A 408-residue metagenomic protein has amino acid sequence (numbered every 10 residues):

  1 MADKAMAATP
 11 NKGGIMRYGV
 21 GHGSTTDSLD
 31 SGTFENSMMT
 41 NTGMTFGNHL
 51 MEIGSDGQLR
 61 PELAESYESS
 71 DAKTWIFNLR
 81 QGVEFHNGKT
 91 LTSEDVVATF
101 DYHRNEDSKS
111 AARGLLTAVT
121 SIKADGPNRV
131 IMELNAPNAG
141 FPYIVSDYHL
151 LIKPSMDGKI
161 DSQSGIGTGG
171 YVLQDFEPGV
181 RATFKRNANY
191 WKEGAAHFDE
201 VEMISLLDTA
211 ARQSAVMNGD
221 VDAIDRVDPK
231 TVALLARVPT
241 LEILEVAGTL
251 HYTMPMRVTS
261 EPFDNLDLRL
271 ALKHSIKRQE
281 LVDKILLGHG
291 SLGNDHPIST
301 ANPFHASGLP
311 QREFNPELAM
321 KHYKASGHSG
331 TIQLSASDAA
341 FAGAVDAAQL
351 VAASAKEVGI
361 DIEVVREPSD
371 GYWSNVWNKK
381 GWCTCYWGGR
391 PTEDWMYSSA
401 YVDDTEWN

Functional and structural regions predicted by a protein language model:
Y18-G19, G88, D222, A353-E406: Periplasmic binding protein-like
G19-D71, D101, I166-T168: N-terminal lobe/hinge region of extracytoplasmic solute-binding protein
S55-Q58, N138, V145-A196, E200-E202 (+1 more regions): Gly/Pro-rich hinge or "lid" segments in bacterial periplasmic/extracellular proteins
E65-K109, D125, I131, A215 (+1 more regions): Aromatic- and charge-enriched surface segment that lines or borders ligand/interaction sites
E68, N78, A112-P154, D175: Surface-exposed binding/hinge segments that line and control ligand-binding clefts or catalytic entry sites
N189-L234, D361: Ligand-site clamp/hinge motif
T231-L234, T259, F263-N302, G343-A347: Periplasmic-binding protein-like
L292-A325, A339-V345: Structural transition elements
